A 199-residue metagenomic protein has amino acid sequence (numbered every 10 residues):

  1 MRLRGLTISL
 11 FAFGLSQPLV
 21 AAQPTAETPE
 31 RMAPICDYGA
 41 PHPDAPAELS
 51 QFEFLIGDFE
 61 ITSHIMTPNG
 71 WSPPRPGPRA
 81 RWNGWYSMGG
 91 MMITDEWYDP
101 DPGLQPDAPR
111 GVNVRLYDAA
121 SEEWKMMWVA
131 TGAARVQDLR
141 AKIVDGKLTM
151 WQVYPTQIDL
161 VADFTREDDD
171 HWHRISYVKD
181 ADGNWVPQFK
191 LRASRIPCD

Functional and structural regions predicted by a protein language model:
M1-R4: Positively charged n-region of N-terminal signal peptides that target proteins for export
T7-P18: Bacterial N-terminal signal peptides
A22-D199: Hydrophobic small-molecule pocket/channel-lining residues, especially in calycin-type beta-barrels
